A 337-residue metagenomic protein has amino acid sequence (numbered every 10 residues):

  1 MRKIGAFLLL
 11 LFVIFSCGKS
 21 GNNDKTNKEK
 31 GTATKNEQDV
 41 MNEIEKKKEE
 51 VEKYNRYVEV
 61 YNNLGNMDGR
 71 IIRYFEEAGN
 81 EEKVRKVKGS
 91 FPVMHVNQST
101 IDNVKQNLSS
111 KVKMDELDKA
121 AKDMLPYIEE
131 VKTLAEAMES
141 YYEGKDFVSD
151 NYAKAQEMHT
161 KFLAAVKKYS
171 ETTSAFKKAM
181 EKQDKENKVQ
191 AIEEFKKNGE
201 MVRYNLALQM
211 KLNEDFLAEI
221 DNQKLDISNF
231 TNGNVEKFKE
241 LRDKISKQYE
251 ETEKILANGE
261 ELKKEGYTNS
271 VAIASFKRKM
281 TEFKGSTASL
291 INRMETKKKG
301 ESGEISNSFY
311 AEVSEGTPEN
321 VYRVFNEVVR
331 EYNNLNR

Functional and structural regions predicted by a protein language model:
R2-L8: Sec-dependent signal peptide recognition, specifically the positively charged N-region followed immediately by
V13-S16: C-terminal motif of bacterial Sec signal peptides marking the signal peptidase cleavage site
G18-S20: Bacterial signal peptide processing site
K25-V87, Q156, T160, K167 (+2 more regions): Immediate post-signal-peptide N-terminus of mature secreted/exported proteins
G69-D150: Post-signal peptide N-terminal segment of secreted/secretory-pathway proteins
L117, K122-F195: Acidic/His-rich structured neighborhood in mature extracellular/periplasmic domains
H159-M280: Extended amphipathic alpha-helical interaction segments
K239-R337: A cross-kingdom marker for long, charged
